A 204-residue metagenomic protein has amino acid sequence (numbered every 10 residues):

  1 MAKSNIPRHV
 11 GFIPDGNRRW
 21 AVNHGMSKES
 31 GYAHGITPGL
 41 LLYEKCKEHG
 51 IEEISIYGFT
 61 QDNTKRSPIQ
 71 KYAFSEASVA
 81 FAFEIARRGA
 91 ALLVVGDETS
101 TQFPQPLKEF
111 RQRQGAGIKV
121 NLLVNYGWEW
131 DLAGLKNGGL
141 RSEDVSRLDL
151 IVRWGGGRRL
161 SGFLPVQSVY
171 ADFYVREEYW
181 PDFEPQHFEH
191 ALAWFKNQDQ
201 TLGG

Functional and structural regions predicted by a protein language model:
M1-G204: Flexible, compositionally biased loop and terminal segments
